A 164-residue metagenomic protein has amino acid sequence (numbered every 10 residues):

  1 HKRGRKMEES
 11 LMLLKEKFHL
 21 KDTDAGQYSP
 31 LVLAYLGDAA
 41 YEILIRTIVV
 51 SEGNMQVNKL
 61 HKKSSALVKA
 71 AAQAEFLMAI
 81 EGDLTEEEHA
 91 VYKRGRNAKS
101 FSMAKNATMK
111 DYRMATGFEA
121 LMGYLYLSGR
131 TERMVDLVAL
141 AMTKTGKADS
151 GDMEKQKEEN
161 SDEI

Functional and structural regions predicted by a protein language model:
H1-I164: Double-stranded RNA-binding/processing signature
